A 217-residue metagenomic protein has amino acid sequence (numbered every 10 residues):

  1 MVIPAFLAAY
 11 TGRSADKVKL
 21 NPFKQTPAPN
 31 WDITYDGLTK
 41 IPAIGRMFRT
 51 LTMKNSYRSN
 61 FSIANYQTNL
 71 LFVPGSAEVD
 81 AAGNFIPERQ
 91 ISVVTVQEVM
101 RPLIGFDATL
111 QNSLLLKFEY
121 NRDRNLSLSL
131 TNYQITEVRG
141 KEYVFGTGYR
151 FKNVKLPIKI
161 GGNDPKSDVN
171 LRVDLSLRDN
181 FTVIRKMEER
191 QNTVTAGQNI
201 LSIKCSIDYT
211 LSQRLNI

Functional and structural regions predicted by a protein language model:
M1-I217: Exposed, low-structure sequence patches enriched in small/polar residues
